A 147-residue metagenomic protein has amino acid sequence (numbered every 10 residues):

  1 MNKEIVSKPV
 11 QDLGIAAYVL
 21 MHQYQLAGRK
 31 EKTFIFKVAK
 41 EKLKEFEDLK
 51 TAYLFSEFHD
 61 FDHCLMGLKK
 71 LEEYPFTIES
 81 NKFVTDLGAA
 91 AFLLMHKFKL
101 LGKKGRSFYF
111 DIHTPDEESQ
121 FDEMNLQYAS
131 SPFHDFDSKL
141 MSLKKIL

Functional and structural regions predicted by a protein language model:
M1-N2, F76: Glycine- and charge-rich intrinsically disordered segments
I5-H22, N81-H96: Polyanion-binding surface elements
Q25, Y53, K97-K99, N125: Short, flexible coil/linker elements and helix-boundary hinge sites characteristic of intrinsically disordered
A27-E31, H96-R106: Major-groove DNA-recognition helix of helix-turn-helix-type DNA-binding domains
I35-E79, R106-L147: Long, continuous compositionally biased terminal/linker segments
